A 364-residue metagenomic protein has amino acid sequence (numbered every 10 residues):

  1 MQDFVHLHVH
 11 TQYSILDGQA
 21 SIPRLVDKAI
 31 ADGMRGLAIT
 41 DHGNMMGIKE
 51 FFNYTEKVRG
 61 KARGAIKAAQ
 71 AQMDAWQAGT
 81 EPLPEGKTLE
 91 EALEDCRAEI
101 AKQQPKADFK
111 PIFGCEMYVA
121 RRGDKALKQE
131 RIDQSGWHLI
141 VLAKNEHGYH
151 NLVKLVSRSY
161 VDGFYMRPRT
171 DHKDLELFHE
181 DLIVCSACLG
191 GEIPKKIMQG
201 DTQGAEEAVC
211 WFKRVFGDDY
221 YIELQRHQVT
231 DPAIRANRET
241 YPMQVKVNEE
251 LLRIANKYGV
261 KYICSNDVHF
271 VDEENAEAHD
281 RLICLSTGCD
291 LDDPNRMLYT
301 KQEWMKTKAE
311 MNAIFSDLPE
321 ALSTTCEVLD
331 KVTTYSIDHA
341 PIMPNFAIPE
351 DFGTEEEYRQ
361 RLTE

Functional and structural regions predicted by a protein language model:
M1-E364: Phosphodiester-processing cores and adjacent nucleic acid-binding clamps
